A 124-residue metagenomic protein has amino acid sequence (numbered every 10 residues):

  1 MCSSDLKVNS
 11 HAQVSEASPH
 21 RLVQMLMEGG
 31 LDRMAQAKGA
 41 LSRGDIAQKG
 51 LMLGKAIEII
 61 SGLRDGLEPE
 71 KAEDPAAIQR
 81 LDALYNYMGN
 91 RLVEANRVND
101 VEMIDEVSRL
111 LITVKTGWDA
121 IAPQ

Functional and structural regions predicted by a protein language model:
M1-S3: Short, small-residue-biased leader/transition segments that mark boundaries at the very start of proteins
G30, D74-Y85: Short, well-ordered alpha-helical segments that carry or flank key catalytic/ligand-binding motifs at enzyme/regulatory
D32-M52: Short, well-structured hydrophobic secondary-structure segments
K49, A56, I104-V107: Solenoid-repeat scaffolds in large eukaryotic assemblies
G54-I57, S61, N86, I112 (+1 more regions): Generic structural signal for well-ordered, non-transmembrane alpha-helical segments in soluble/cytosolic regions
G62-I78: Short, solvent-exposed, charged loop/turn and helix-capping segments that join or cap alpha-helices on peripheral
L92-S108: Amphipathic, charged alpha-helical scaffolds that flank and support histidine-based chemistry in signaling
M103-Q124: Preference for long, well-ordered alpha-helical segments
